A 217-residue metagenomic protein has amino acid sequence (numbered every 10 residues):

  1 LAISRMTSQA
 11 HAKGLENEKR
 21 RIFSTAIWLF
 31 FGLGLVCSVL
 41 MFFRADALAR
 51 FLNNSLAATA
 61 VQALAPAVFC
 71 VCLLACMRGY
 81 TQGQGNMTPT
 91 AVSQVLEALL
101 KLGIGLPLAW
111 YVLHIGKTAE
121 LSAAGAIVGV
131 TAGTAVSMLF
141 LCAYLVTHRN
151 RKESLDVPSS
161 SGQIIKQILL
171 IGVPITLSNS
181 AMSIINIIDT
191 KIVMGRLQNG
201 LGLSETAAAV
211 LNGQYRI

Functional and structural regions predicted by a protein language model:
L1-S8, V68-C70, R216-I217: Small-residue-rich midsections of specific transmembrane alpha-helices
L1-W28, G83-T88: Transmembrane-helix boundary and interhelical linker motifs in polytopic inner-membrane proteins
V36-L56, H114: Short membrane-interface helical motifs at transmembrane helix boundaries in multi-pass membrane transporters
A49-R50, K117, T176, S180-I217: Helix-terminus/linker motif at the lipid-water interface of multi-pass membrane proteins
N54-M77: Alpha-helical transmembrane segments of multi-pass membrane proteins
C72-S93: Membrane-interface junctions at transmembrane-helix termini in multi-pass inner-membrane proteins
S93-P107, G116-T147: Hydrophobic alpha-helical transmembrane segments
A119-I127, C142-N179: Interhelical loop/hinge segments that connect adjacent transmembrane helices in multipass membrane
